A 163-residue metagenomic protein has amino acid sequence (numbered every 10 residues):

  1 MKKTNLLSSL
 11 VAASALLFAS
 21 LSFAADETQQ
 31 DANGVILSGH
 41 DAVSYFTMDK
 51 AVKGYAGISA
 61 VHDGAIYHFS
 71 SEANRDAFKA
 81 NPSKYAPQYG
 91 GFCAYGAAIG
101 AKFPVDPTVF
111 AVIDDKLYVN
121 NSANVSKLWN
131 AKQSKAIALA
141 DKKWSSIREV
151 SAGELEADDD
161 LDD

Functional and structural regions predicted by a protein language model:
M1-L10: Bacterial N-terminal signal peptides that target proteins for export
L10-V11, A140: Generic hydrophobic, helix-prone segments enriched in Leu/Val/Ile
A19-L21: N-terminal signal peptide c-region/cleavage motif recognized by signal peptidases
F23-D163: Charged, low-complexity intrinsically disordered segments
